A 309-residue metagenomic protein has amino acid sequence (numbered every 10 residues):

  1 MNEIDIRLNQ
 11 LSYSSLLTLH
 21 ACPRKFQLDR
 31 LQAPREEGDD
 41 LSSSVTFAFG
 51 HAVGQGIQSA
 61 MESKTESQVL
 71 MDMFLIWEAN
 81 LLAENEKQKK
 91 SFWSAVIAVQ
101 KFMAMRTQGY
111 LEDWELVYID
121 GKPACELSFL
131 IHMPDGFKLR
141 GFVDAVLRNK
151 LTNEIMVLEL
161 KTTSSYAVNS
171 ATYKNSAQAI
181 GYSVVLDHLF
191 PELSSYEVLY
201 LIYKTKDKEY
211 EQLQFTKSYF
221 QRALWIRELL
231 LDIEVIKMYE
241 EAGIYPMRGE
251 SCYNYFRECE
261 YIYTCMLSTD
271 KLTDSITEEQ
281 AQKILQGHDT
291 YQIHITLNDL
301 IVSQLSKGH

Functional and structural regions predicted by a protein language model:
N2-S15: Short acidic, Pro/Gly- and aromatic-enriched capping/linker segments at domain boundaries
Q10-L11, V99, N169-T172, V184-H309: Metal-dependent nuclease catalytic regions and adjoining charged, substrate-binding loops involved in nucleic-acid end
L16-S63, E126, E258-Y261: Nuclease catalytic cores
P23-L31, L147, N153-E159, I233-K237: Active-site-adjacent bridging/hinge elements
Q32, Q58-T65, L147, T162-S165 (+2 more regions): Hydrophobic/aromatic-lined pockets within catalytic cores
E36-D39, S165-N169, E211: Short small-residue beta-strand/loop micro-motif enriched in glycine and branched aliphatics
F47, I119-A179, S183-F190: Non-catalytic protein-protein interaction segments used by genome-maintenance enzymes to assemble and couple activities
A52-L127: A non-catalytic, helix-rich entry segment at domain boundaries
